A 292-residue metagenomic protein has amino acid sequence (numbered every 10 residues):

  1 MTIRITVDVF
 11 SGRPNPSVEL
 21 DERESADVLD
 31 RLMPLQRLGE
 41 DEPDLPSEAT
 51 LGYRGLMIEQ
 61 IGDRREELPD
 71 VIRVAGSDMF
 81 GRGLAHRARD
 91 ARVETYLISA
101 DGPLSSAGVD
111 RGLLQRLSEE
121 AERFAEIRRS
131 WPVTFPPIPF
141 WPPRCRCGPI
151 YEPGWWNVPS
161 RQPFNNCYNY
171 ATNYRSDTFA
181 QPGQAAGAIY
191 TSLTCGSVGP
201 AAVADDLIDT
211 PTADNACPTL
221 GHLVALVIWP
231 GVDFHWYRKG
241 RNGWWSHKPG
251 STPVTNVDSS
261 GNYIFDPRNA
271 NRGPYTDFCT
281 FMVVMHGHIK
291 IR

Functional and structural regions predicted by a protein language model:
M1-P136: Function-determining sites in protein domains
V18-D21, S25, S160-F164, T191-C195 (+2 more regions): Solvent-exposed, acidic/flexible segments
M33-D41, F179, V203-D214: Short secondary-structure junctions
R37-G39, E66, T178-Q181, V232-R238 (+2 more regions): Substrate-binding/catalytic groove segments of enzymes that remodel or degrade extracellular structural polymers
D101-S130, G243-R292: Active-site or metal-binding loop neighborhoods of secreted/extracellular toxin and effector enzymes
V133-I208: Cysteine-nucleophile protease catalytic domains, especially the papain-like/related folds used in DUB/UBL proteases
Y190-T252: ...with weaker cross-activation on analogous glycine-rich loops/strands in unrelated enzymes
